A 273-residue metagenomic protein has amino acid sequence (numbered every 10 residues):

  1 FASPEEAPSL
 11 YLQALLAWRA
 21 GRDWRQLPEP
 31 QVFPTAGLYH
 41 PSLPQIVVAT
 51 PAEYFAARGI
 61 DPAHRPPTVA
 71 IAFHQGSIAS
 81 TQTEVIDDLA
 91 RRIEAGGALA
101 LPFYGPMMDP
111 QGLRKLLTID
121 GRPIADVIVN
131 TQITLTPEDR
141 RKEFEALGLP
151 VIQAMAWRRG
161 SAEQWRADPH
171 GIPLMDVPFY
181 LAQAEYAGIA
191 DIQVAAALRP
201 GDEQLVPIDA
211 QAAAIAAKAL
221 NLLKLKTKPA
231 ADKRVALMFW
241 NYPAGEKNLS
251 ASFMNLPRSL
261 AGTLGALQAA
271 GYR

Functional and structural regions predicted by a protein language model:
F1-R273: An N-terminal assembly and electron-transfer interface module characteristic of large anaerobic redox and radical
